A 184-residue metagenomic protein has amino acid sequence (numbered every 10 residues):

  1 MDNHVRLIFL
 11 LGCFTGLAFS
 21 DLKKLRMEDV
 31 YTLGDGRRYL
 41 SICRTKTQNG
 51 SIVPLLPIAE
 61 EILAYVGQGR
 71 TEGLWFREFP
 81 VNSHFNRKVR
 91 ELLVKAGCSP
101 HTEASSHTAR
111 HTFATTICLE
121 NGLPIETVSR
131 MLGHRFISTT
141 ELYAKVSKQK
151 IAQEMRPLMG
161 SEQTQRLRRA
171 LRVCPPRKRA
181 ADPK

Functional and structural regions predicted by a protein language model:
M1-F19, K23, G69: Basic, Lys/Arg- and aromatic-enriched nucleic-acid-binding interface segment
D2-R6, N82, N86, H107-H111: Short, leucine-enriched amphipathic alpha-helices that occur as contiguous helical runs
V5, G36, N49, R70 (+2 more regions): Exposed loop/turn and edge beta-strand positions of beta-sandwich/beta-sheet ligand-binding modules
L10, F14, S20-D21, T108-R135 (+1 more regions): C-terminal catalytic core of tyrosine-transesterase DNA break-rejoin enzymes
T15, S20, K24-A64: Conserved tyrosine-mediated DNA breakage-rejoining catalytic core shared by Y-recombinases
R44-Q48, L119, L132-P157: Catalytic-site neighborhood detector that most strongly recognizes the C-terminal catalytic loop/helix of tyrosine
T45-A64, R70-E91, S105: C-terminal catalytic core of Y-nucleophile DNA break-rejoin enzymes
G69, P157-K184: C-terminal secondary-structure termini that scaffold catalytic or DNA-interacting sites
